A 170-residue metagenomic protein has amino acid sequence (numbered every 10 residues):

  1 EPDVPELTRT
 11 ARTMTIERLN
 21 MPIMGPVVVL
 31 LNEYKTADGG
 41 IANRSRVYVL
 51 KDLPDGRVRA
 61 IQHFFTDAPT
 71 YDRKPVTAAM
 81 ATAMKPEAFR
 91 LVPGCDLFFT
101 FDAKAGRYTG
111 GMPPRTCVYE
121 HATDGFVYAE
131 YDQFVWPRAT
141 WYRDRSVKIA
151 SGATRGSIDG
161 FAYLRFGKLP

Functional and structural regions predicted by a protein language model:
E1-M24: Short, solvent-exposed loop/hinge segments that bridge or flank secondary-structure elements
D3, A11, V29-P170: Calycin-type beta-barrel ligand-binding domains and close structural analogs
